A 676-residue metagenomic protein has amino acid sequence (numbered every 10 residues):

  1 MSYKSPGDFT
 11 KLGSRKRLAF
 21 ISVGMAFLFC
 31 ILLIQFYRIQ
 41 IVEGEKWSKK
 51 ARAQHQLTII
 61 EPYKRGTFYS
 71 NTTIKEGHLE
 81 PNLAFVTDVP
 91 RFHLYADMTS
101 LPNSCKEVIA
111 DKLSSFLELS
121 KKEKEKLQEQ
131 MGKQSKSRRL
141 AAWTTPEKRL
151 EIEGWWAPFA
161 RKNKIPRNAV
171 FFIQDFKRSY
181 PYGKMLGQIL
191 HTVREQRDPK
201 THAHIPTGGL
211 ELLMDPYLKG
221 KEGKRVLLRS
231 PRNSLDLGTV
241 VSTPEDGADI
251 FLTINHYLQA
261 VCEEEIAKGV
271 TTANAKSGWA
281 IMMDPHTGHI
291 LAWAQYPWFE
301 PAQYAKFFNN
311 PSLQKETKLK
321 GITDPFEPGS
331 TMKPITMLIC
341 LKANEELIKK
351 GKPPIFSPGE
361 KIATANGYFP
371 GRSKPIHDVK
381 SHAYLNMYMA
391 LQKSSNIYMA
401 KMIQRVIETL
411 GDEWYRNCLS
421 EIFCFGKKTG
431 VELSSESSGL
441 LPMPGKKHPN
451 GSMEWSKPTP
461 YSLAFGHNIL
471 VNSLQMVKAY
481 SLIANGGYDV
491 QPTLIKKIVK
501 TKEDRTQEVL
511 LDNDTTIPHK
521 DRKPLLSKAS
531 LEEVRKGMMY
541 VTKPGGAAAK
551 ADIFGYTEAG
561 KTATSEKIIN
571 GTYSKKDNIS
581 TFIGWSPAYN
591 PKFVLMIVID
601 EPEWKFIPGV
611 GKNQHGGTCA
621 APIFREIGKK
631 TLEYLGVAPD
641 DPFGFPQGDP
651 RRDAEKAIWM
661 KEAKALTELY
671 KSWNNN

Functional and structural regions predicted by a protein language model:
M1-A305, K349, W414-E421, A464 (+6 more regions): Periplasmic/cell-envelope proteins involved in peptidoglycan metabolism and beta-lactam response
S2-S5, R15, T72, G77 (+9 more regions): Beta-lactam-recognizing serine transpeptidase/beta-lactamase-like catalytic domain environment
